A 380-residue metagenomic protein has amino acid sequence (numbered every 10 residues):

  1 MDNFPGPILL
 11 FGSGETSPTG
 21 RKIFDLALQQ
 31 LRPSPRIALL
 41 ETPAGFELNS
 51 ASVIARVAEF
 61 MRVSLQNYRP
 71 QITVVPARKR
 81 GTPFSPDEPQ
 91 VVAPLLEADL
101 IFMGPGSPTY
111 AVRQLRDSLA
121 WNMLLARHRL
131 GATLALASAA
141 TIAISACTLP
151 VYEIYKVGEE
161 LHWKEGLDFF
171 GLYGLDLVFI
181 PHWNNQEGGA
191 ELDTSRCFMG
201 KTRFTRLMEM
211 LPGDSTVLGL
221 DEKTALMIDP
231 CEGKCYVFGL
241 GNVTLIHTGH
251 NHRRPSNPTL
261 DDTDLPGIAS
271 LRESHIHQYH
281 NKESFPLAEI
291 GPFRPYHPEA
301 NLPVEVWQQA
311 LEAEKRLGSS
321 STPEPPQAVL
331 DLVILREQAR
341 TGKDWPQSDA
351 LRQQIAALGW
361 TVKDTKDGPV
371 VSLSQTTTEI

Functional and structural regions predicted by a protein language model:
M1-P35, L39, A44-A55, E59 (+3 more regions): C-terminal and late-domain segments of enzyme folds
L10, T73-V74, F102-M103, L134-A137 (+1 more regions): General beta-strand structural signal in soluble alpha/beta enzymes
S17, P108-T109, T141-A143, T224: Glycine-rich nucleotide phosphate-binding loop and flanking beta-alpha elements of Rossmann-like dinucleotide-binding
A44-M103: Portal/gating segments that form or line small-molecule/metal binding sites
P94, D117-G131: Catalytic-core regions built around general acid/base machinery
F102-P105, H128-L149: Catalytic nucleophile loop
P108-S118, G189-D193: Glycine/threonine-rich flexible loop motifs
A300-I380: Structural preference for alpha-helix termini/caps and helix-kink/transition segments
